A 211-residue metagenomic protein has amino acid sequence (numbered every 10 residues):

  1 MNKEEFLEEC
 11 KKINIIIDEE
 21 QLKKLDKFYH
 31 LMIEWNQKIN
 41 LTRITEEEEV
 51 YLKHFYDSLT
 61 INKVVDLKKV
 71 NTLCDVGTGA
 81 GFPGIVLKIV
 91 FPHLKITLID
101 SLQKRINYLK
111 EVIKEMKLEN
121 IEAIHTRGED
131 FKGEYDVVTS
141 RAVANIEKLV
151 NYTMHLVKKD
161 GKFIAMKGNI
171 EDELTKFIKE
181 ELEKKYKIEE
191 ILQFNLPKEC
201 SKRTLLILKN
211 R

Functional and structural regions predicted by a protein language model:
M1-K68, C74, K104-N107, E111-I121: Class I SAM-dependent transferase core
E4-E9, I33-K38, V86-L87, R127-G128 (+1 more regions): Short amphipathic alpha-helical segments, especially helix-boundary/capping motifs
N71-T72, K95: Residues that mark the start of a beta-strand
D75, V86, T97: Conserved beta-strand segments that form the floor/walls of ligand-binding pockets within enzyme and binding domains
G77-G79: Conserved S-adenosyl-L-methionine
G81-I85: Glycine-rich SAM-binding Motif I of class I
K88-P92: Gly/Ala-rich phosphate-binding loop of Rossmann-like dinucleotide-binding domains, activating on the conserved
H93-T97, S101-R211: S-adenosylmethionine
